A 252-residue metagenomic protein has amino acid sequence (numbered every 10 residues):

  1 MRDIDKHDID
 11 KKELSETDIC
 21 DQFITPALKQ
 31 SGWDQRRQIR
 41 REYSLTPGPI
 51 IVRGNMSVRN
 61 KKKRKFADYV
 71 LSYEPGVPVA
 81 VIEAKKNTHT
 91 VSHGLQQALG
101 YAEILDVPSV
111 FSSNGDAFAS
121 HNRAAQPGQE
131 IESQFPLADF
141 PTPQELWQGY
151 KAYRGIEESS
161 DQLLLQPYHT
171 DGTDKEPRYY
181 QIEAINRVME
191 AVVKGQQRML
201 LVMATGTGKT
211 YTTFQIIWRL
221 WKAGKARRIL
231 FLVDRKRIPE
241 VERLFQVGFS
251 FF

Functional and structural regions predicted by a protein language model:
M1-R228, V233-F252: ATP-dependent helicase/translocase motor core
